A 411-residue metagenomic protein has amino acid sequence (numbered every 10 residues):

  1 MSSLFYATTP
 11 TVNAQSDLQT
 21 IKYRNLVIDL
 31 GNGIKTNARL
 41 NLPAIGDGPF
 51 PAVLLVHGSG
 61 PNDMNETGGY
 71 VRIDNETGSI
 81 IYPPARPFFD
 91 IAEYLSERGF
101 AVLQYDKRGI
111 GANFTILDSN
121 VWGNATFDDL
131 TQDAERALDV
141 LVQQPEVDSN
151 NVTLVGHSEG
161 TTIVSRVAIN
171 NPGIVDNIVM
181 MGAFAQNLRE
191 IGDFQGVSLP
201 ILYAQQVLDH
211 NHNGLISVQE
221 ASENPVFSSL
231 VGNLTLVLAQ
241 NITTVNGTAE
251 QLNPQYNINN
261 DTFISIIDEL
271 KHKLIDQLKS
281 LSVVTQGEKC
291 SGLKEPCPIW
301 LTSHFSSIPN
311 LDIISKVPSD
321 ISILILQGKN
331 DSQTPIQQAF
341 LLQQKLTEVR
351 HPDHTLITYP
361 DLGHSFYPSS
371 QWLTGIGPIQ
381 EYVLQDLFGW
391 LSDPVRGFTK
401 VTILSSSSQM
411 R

Functional and structural regions predicted by a protein language model:
V12-G48: N-terminal cap/lid segment of alpha/beta-hydrolase-fold proteins
I45-P49, V53-Y94: Short, surface-exposed "cap/lid" segments of acyl-processing enzymes
W122-Q144: Alpha/beta-hydrolase active-site loop
V140-E146, N150-V197: Primarily recognizes the serine-hydrolase "nucleophile elbow" in alpha/beta-hydrolase and SGNH/GDSL folds
M181-K316: Accessory cap/linker subdomain of secreted extracellular hydrolases
I325-Q327, D331: Short beta-strand/loop motif that positions the catalytic acidic residue of the alpha/beta-hydrolase fold
S332-Q338: Conserved alpha/beta-hydrolase "acid-adjacent" motif
L362-F366, Q371-S407: Catalytic active-site module of serine/aspartate enzymes centered on a nucleophile-bearing elbow/loop
